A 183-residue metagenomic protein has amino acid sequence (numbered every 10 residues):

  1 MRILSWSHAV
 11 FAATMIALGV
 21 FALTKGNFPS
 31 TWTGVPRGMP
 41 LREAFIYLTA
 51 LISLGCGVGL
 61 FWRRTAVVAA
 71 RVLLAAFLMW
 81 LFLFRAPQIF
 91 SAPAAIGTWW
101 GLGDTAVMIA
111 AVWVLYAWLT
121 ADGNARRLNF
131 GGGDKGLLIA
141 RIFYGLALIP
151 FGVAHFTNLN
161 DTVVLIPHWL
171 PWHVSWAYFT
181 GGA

Functional and structural regions predicted by a protein language model:
M1-N27, E43-T157, W176-G181: Extended, low-polarity transmembrane helix blocks
K25-G38, R127-N129, T157-W176: Membrane-interface interhelical connector segments
